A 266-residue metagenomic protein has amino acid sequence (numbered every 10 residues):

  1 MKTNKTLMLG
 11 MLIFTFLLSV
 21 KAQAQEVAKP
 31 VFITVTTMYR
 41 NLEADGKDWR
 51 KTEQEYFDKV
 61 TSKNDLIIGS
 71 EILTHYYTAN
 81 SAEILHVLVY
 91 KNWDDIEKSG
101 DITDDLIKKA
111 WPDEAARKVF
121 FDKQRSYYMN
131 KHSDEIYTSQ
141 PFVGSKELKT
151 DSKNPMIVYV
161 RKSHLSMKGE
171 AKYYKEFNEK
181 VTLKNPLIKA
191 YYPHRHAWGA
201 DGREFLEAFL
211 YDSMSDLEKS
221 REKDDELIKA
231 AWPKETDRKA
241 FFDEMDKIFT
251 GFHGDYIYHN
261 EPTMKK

Functional and structural regions predicted by a protein language model:
M1-K29: Bacterial Sec-dependent N-terminal signal peptides
A24-D113, R117-K266: Short S/T/G/P-rich N-terminal loop/turn motif that feeds into the first structured element of a domain
